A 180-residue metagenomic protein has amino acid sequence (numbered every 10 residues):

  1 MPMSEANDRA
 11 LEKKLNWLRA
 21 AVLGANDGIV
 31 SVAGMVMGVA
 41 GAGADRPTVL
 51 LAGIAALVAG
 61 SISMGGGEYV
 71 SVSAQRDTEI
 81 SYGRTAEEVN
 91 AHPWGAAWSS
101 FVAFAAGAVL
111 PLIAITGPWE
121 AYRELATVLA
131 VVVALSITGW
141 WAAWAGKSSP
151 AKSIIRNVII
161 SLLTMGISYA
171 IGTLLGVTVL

Functional and structural regions predicted by a protein language model:
M1-L110, A114, P118-V131, W141-A142 (+3 more regions): Hydrophobic, small-residue-rich transmembrane alpha-helices and their short perimembrane loops in multi-pass membrane
M64-E68, V72, S148, K152 (+1 more regions): Short helix-terminus and kink motifs of transmembrane alpha helices, predominantly at the cytoplasmic interface
Y69, S136-W140, Y169: Membrane-embedded alpha-helical segments of multi-pass transporters/permeases
V132-S148: Transmembrane alpha-helical segments of integral membrane proteins
A151-I160: Cytoplasmic-side transmembrane-helix entry/capping segments in multi-pass membrane proteins
Y169-L180: Juxtamembrane boundary at the C-terminal end of a transmembrane helix
